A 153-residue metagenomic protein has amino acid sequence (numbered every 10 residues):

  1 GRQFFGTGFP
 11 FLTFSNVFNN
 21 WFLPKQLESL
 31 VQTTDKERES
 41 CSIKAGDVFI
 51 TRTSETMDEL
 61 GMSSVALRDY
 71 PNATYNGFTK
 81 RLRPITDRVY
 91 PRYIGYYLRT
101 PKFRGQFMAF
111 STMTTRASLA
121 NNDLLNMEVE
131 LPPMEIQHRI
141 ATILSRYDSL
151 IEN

Functional and structural regions predicted by a protein language model:
G1-R2, S15-V48: Sequence-specific dsDNA recognition surfaces
G1-T13, A120, E130: Extended boundary segments
R2, D69-Y70, T115-L119: Short proline/glycine-enriched turn/loop segments at secondary-structure junctions
T13-F14, E37-R99: A short beta-sheet element
Q32-D35, K80-P84, L125-L131: Short, well-ordered beta-strand elements within core beta-sheets of diverse protein domains
T53, P101-K102, Y147-E152: A generic secondary-structure signal for well-formed alpha-helical elements
Y90, I94, D123-N153: Amphipathic alpha-helical segments
Y97-V129: Specificity-determining recognition surfaces
